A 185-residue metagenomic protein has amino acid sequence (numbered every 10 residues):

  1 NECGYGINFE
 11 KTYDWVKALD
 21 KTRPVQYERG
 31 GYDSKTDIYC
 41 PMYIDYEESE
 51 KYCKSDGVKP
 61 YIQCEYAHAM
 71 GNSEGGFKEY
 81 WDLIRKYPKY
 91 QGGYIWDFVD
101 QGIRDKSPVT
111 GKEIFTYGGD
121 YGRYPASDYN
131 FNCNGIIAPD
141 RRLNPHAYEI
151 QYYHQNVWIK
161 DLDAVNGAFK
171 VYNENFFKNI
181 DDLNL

Functional and structural regions predicted by a protein language model:
N1-K170, N175-D181: Extended substrate-binding grooves/exosites of carbohydrate-active enzymes
